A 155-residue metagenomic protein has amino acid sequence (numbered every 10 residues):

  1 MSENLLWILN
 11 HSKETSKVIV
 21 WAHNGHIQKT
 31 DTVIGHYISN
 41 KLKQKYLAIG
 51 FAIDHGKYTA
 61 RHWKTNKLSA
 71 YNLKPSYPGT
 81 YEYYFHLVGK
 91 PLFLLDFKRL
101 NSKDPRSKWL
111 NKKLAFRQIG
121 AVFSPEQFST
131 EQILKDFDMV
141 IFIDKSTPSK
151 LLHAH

Functional and structural regions predicted by a protein language model:
M1-T32, S39-K45: Hard-cation-handling environments
I27-H155: C-terminal regions of proteins
